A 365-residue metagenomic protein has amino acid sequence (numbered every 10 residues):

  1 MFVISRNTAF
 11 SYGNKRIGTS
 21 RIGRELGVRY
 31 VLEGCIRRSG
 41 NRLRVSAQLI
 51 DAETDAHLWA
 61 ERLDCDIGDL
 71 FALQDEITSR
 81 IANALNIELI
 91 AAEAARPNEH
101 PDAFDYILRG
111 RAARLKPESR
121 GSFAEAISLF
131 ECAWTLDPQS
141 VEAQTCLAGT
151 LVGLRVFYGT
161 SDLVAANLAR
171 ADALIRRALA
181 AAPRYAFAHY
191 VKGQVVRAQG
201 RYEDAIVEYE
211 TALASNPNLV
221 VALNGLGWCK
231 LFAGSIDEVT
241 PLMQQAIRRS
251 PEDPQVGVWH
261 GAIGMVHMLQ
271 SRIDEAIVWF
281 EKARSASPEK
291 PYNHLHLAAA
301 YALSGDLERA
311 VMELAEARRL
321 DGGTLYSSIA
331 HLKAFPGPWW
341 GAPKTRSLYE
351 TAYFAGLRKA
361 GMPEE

Functional and structural regions predicted by a protein language model:
M1-E275, W279-K282, E289, H294-L303: Acidic, proline/glycine-rich low-complexity intrinsically disordered segments
A52-E53, L147, D321-A330: Short, compositionally biased low-complexity segments
A94-P97, G159-S161, G323-G341: Acidic, Ser/Thr-rich low-complexity linear motifs
L295, M312-A315, T351: A generic structural signal for well-ordered alpha-helical surface patches
A302-L325: TPR/TPR-like (Sel1-like) alpha-helical repeat modules
I329-E365: Terminal, low-structured helical/coil segments at or just beyond the last alpha-helical repeat
